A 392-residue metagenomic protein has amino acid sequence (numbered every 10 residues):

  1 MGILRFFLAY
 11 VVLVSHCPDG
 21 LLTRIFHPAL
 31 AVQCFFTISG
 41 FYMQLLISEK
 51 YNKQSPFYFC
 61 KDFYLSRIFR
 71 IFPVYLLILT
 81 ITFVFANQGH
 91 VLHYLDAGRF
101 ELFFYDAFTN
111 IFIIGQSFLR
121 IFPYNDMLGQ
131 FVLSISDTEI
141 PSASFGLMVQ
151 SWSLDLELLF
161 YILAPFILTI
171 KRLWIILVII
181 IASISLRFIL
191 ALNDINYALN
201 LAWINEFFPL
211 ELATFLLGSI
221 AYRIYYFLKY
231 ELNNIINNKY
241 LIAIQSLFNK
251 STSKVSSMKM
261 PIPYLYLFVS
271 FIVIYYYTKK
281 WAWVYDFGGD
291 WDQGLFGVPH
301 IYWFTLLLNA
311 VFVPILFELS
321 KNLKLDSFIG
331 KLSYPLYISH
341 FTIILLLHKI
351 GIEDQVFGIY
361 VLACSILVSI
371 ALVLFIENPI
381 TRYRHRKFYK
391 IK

Functional and structural regions predicted by a protein language model:
M1-Y51, F69-I78, P209-F215, S219 (+2 more regions): Functionally critical transmembrane alpha-helices in membrane proteins and complexes, commonly lining
Y10-C17, V84-N87, I181-D194, L267-W281 (+1 more regions): Aromatic-anchored segments of alpha-helical transmembrane domains
A29, E49-I113, F160, S256-P263 (+6 more regions): Transmembrane alpha-helical segments and their boundary/interface "anchor" motifs in multi-pass integral membrane
A31-S48, W152-T169, I179-K250, K279 (+2 more regions): Specific transmembrane alpha-helix
K53-D62, K229-M258, R384-K392: Membrane-interfacial, low-structure loops and terminal tails that flank and connect transmembrane helices in multi-pass
I71, Q116-A191, L347: Hydrophobic alpha-helical segments with transmembrane-like composition
T80-L154, F304-A310: Membrane-interface helix-loop-helix regions
F215, P261-P379: Alpha-helical transmembrane segments of multi-pass integral membrane proteins
